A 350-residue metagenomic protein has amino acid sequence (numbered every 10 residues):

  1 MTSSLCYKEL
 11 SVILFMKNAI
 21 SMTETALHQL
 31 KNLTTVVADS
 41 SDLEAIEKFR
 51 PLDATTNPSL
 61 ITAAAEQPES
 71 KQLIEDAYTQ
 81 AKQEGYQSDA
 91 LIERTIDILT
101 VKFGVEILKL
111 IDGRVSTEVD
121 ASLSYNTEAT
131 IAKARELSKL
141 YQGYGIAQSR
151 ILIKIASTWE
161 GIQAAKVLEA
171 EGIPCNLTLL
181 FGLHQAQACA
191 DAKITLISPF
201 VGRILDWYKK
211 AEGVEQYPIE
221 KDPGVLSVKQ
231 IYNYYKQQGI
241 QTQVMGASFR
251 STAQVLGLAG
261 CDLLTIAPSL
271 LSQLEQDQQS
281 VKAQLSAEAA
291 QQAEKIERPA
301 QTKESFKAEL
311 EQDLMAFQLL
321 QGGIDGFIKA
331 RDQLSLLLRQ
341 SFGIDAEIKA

Functional and structural regions predicted by a protein language model:
K17-D39: N- or domain-start disorder-to-order transition segments that initiate the globular core
T34-D39, D53-T56, G113-V119, I151-I155 (+4 more regions): Hydrophobic faces of well-ordered beta-strands that scaffold small-molecule active sites in alpha/beta enzyme cores
N57, T117, I153, C189 (+2 more regions): Conserved, mostly hydrophobic/aromatic
L60-I61, P68-T158: Active-site beta->alpha loop and helix N-cap motifs at the rims of alpha/beta catalytic domains
N126-T130, I155-V167, L183-Q187: Active-site-adjacent beta->alpha loops and helix N-cap segments on the catalytic face of soluble alpha/beta enzymes
N176, F181-S286: Catalytic alpha/beta core domains of metabolic enzymes, predominantly
L285, Q292-A350: C-terminal extensions of enzymes
